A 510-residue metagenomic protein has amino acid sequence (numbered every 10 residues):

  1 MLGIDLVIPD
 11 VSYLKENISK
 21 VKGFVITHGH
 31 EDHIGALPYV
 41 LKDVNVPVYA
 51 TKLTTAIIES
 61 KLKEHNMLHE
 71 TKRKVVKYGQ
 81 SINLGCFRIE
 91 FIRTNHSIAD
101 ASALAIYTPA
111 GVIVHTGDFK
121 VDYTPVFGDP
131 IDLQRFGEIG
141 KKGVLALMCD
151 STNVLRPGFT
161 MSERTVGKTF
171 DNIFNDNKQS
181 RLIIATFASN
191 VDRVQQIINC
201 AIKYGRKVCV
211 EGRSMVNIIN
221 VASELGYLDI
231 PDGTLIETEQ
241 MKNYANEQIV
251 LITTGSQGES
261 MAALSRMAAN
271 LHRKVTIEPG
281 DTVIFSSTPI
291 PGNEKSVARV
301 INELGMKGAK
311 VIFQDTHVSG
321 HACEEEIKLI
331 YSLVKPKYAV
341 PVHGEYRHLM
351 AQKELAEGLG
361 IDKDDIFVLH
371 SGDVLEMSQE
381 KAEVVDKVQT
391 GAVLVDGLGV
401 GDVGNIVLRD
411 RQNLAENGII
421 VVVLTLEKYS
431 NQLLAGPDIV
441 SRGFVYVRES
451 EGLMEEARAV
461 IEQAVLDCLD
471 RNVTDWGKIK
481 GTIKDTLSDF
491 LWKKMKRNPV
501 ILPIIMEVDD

Functional and structural regions predicted by a protein language model:
M1-D5, H317, I366-V368, L398 (+3 more regions): A glycine- and charged-residue-rich anion-binding loop/surface
M1-V25, H30-N243, A262-T276, K295-A298: His/Asp/Glu-rich metal-coordinating catalytic cores of metallo-dependent phosphodiesterases/hydrolases acting on
P47-V48, V340, L502: Short glycine-rich phosphate-binding loop at a beta-alpha junction
L62, A356, L491: Conserved hydrophobic residues forming the short capping helix/wall of the S-adenosyl-L-methionine
R73-V75, A146-M148, V311, I366-V368 (+1 more regions): Conserved beta-strand scaffold positions in the cores of enzyme catalytic domains, especially in NTP/NDP-utilizing
R156-S286, I290-E456, V460-N472: Hard-cation-handling environments
N472-D509: C-terminal tails and terminal domains of large nucleic-acid-associated and other macromolecular-machine proteins
